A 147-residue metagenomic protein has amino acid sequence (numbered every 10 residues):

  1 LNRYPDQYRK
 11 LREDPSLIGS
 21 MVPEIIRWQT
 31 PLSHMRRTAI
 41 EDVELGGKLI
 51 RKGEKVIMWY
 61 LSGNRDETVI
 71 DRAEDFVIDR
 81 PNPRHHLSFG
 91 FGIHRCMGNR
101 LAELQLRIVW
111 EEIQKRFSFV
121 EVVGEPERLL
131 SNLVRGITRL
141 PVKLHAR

Functional and structural regions predicted by a protein language model:
L1-R147: Cytochrome P450
